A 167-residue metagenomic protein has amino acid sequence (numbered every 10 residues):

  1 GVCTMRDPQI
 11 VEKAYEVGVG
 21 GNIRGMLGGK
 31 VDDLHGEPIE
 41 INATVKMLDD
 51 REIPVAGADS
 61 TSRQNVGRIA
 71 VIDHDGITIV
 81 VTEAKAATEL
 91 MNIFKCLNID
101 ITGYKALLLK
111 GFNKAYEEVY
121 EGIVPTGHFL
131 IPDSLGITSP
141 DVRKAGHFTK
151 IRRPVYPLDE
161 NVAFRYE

Functional and structural regions predicted by a protein language model:
G1-A84: Hard-cation-handling environments
I53-E167: Extended hydrophobic packing segments that form well-structured cores
